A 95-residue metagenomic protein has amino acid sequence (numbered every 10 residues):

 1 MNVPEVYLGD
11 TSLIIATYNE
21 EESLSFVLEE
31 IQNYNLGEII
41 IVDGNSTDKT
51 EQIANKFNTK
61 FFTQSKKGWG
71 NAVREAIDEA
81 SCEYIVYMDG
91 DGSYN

Functional and structural regions predicted by a protein language model:
M1-E30: N-proximal low-complexity "stem/linker" segments adjacent to membrane-targeting elements
E20-S23, S46, W69, N95: Donor nucleotide-sugar binding loop of glycosyltransferases
E29-G37: Short, acidic, metal-binding catalytic loop of nucleotide-sugar glycosyltransferases
D43-E51: A conserved acidic beta->alpha catalytic loop
G44, M88-G90: Active-site acidic Asp-centered loop
K49, G90-N95: Acidic donor-binding/catalytic loop of UDP-sugar-dependent glycosyltransferases, especially processive GT2
Q64-A80: Glycine-rich, basic loop-to-helix element that forms the pyrophosphate-binding segment of sugar-nucleotide handling
I85: Short aromatic/hydrophobic "clamp" motif used to bind/position activated sugar donors
